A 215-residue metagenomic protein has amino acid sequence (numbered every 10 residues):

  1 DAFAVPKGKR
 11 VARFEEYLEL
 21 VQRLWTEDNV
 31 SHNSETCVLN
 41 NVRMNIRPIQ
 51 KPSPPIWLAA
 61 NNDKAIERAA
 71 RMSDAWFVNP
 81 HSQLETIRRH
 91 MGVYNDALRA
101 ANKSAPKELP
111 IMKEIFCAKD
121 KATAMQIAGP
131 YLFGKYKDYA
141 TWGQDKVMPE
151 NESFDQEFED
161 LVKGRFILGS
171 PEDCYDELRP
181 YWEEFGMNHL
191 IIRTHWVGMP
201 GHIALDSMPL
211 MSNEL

Functional and structural regions predicted by a protein language model:
D1-E214: Active-site-adjacent structural elements that line small-molecule/cofactor binding pockets in enzymes
